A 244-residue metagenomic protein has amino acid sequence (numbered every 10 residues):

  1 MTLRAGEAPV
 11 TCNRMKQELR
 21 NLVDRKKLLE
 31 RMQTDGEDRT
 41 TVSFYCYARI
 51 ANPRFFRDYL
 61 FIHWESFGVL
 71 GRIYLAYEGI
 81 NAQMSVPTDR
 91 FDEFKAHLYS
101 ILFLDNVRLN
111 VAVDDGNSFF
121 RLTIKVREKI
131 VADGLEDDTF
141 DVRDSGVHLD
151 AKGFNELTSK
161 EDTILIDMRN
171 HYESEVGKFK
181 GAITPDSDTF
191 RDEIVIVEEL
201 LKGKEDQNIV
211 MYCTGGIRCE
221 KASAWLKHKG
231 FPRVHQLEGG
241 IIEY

Functional and structural regions predicted by a protein language model:
R4-E7, T11-E243: Cytosolic catalytic domains that perform sulfur/thiol-centered chemistry
